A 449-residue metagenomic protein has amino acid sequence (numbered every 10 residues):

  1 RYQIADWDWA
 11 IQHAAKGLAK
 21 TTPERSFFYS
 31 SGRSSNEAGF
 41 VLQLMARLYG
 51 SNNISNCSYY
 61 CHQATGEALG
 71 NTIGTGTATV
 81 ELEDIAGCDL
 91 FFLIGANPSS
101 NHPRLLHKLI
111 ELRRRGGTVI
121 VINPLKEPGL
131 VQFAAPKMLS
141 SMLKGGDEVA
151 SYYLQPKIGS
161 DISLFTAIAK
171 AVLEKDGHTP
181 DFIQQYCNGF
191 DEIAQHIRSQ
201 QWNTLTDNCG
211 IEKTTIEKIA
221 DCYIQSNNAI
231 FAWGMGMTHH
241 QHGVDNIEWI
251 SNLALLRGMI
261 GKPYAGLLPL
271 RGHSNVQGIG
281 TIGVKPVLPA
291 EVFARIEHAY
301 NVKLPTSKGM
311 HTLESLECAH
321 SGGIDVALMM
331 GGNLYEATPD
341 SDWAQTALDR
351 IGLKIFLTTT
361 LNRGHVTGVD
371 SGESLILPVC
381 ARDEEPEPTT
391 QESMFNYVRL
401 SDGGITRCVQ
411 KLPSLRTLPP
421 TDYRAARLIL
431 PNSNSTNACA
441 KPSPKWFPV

Functional and structural regions predicted by a protein language model:
R1-S274, I282, F293-V449: Cofactor-pocket helix-loop regions in the catalytic cores of large enzyme subunits
G283-V287: Surface-exposed loop and adjacent secondary-structure segments within mature catalytic domains
